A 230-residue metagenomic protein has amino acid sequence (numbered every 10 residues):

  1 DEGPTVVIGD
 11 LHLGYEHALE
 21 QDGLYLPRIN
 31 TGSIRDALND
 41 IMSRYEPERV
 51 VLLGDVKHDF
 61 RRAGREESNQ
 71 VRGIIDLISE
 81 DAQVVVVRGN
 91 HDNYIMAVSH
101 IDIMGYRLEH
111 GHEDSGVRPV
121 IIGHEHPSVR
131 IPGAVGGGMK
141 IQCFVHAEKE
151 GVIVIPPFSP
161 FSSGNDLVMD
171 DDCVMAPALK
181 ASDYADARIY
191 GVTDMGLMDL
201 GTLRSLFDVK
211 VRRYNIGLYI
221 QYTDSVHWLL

Functional and structural regions predicted by a protein language model:
D1-L53, K57-L230: Extended recognition/assembly regions associated with phosphoester-bond processing machinery
